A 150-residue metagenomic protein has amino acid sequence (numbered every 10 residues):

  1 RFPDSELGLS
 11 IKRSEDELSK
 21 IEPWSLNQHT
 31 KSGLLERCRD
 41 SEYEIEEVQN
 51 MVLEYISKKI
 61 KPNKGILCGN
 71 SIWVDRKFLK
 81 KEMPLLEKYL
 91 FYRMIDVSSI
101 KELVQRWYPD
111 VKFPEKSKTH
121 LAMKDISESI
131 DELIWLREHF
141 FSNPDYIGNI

Functional and structural regions predicted by a protein language model:
R1-L67, K116: Conserved non-catalytic scaffold segment of RNase H-like nuclease domains
K12-E15, W73, V97-K101: Short glycine-enriched loops at secondary-structure junctions
P23-W24, Y55, L90-Y92, W107 (+1 more regions): Tryptophan-centric aromatic hotspots in well-structured domains and transmembrane helices
E44, V48-V52, D75, E82 (+1 more regions): Amphipathic alpha-helical interface surfaces
I56, I60, V74-Y92: Substrate-recognition/cap helix-loop segment adjacent to the acidic, metal-dependent catalytic center of Asp-based
N63-W73, K77-E82, P109-I150: Acidic, Mg2+-coordinating catalytic module of metal-dependent nucleases/exonucleases that use a two-metal-ion mechanism
F91-P109: Short, flexible loop segments at boundaries between secondary-structure elements
